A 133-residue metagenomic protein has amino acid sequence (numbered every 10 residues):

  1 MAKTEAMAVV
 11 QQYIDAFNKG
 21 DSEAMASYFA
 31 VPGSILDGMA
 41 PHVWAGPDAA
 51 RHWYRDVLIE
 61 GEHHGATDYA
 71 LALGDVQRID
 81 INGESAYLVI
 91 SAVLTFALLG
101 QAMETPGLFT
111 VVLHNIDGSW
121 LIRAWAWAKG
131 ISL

Functional and structural regions predicted by a protein language model:
M1-V31, D48, L121, L133: Short, low-complexity N-terminal intrinsically disordered segments enriched in polar/charged residues
T4, S22-E84: A solvent-exposed, acidic/Ser-Thr-rich amphipathic alpha-helical stretch
F29-A30, A92-L94, A126-K129: Short beta-strand segments enriched in hydrophobic/aromatic residues within well-folded beta-rich domains
R55, I90-F96: Generic short beta-strand segments
L73-I79, A92-L94, L108-H114: Hydrophobic/aromatic beta-strand elements that line small-molecule binding cavities or substrate pockets in beta-rich
R78-Y87, L113-L121: A short, structured loop/turn motif at beta-sheet edges
T95-E104: Short, cysteine-centered beta-strand-loop-beta hairpins and adjacent loop/turn segments enriched in charged/polar
E104-L133: Short beta-strand edge/turn micro-motifs at domain boundaries
